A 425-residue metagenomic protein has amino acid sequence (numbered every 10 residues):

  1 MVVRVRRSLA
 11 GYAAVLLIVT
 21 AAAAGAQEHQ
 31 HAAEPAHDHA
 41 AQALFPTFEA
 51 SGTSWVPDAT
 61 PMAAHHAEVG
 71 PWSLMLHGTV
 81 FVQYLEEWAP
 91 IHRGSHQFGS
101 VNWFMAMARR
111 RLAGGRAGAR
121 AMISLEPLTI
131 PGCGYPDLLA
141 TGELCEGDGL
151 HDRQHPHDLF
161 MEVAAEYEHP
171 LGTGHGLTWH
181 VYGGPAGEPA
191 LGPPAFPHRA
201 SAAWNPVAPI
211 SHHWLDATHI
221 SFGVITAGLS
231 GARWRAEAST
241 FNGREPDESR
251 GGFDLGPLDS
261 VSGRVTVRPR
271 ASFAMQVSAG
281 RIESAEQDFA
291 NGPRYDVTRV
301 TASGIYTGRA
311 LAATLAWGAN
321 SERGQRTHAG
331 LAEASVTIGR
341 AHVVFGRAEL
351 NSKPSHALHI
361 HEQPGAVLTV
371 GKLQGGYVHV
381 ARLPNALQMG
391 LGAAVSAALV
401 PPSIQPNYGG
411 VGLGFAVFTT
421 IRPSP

Functional and structural regions predicted by a protein language model:
A24-F81, R93-S95, M107-G114: N-terminal periplasmic/intermembrane-space "pro-region" immediately following the signal or transit peptide
A67, A108-L112, H169-L171, G228-G231 (+6 more regions): Residue-level signature of outer-membrane beta-barrel architecture
L74, A113-G118, T173-W179, L229 (+6 more regions): Repeated loop/turn-to-beta-strand initiation elements of outer-membrane beta-barrel proteins
V80-W88, I123-T129, G183-P189, G231-R233 (+8 more regions): Transmembrane beta-strands of outer-membrane beta-barrel pores
H92-S100, R153-L159, L215-H219, G251-L258 (+4 more regions): Replace "Gram-negative outer membrane beta-barrel proteins" with "bacterial and organellar outer membrane beta-barrel
I130-T266: Surface-exposed coil loops of outer-membrane beta-barrel proteins
G231-S239, G256, R264-E362, L373: Detector for outer-membrane/organellar transmembrane beta-barrel domains, recognizing the amphipathic beta-strand
G375, G409-P425: Outer-membrane beta-barrel "beta-signal"
